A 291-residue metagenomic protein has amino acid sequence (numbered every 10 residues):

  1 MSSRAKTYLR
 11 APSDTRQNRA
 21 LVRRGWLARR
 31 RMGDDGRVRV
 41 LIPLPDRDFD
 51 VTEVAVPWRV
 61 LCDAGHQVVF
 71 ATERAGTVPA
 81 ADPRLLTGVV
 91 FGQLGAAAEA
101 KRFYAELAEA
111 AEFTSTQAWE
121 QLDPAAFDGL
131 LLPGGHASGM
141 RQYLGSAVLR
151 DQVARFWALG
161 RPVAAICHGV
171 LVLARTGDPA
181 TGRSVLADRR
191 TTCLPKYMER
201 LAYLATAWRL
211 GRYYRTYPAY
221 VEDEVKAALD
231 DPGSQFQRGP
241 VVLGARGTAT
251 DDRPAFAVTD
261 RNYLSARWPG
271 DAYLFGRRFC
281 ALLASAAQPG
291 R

Functional and structural regions predicted by a protein language model:
M1-L159, V172-R291: Extended, subdomain-level signal for the structured scaffold at the beginning of enzyme domains
V163: Conserved, well-structured core segments that form or line functional sites
H168-V170: Rossmann-fold NAD(P)-binding glycine/threonine-rich loop
